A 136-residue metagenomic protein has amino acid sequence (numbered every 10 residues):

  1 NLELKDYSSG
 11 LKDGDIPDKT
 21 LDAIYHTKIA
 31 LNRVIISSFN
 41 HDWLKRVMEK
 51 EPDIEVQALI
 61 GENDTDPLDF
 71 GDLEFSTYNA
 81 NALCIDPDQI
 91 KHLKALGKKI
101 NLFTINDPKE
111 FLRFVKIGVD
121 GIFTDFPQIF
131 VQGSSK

Functional and structural regions predicted by a protein language model:
N1-K136: Short loop-to-alpha-helix "cap/lid" segments that border enzyme active sites across diverse enzyme classes
